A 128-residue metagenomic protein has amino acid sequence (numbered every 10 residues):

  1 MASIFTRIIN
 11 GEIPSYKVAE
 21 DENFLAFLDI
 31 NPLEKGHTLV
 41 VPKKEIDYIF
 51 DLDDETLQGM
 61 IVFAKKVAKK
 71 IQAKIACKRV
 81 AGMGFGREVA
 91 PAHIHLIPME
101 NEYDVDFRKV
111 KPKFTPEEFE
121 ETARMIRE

Functional and structural regions predicted by a protein language model:
M1-E128: HIT superfamily nucleotide-processing domains
